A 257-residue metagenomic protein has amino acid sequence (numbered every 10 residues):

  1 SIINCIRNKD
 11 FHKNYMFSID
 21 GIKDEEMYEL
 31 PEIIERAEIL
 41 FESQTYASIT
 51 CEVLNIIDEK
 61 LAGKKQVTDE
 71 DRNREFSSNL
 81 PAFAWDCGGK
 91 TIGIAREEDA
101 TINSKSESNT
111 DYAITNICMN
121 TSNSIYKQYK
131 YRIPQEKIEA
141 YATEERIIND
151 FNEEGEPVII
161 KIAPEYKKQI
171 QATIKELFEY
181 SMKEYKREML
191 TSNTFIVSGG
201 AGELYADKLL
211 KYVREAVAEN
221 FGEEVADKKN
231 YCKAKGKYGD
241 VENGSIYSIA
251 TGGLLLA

Functional and structural regions predicted by a protein language model:
S1-A82, N103-S104, A163-F195, G202-C232 (+1 more regions): Nucleotide/phosphate-binding catalytic cleft detector across ATP-hydrolyzing and phosphate-transferring enzymes
H12, Y28-I33, E75-S77, C87-K90 (+2 more regions): Secondary-structure boundary elements
I49, A95-T143: Glycine-rich phosphate-binding loop plus the immediately following alpha-helix
K60-T68, D111-Q128, N152-G155, E184-N193: Charged, low-complexity, helix/coiled-coil-prone segments
F76-I92, E97-A100, D111-A113, G199-A201: A short acidic Gly-Thr/Ser loop motif
G88, T115, G244-Y247: Conserved structured core elements
I94-D99, G155-I159, K183: Short amphipathic alpha-helical segments, especially helix-boundary/capping motifs
K127-Q169: A mobile "lid/hinge" subdomain adjacent to the ATP/sugar-phosphate binding pocket shared across diverse ATP-dependent
